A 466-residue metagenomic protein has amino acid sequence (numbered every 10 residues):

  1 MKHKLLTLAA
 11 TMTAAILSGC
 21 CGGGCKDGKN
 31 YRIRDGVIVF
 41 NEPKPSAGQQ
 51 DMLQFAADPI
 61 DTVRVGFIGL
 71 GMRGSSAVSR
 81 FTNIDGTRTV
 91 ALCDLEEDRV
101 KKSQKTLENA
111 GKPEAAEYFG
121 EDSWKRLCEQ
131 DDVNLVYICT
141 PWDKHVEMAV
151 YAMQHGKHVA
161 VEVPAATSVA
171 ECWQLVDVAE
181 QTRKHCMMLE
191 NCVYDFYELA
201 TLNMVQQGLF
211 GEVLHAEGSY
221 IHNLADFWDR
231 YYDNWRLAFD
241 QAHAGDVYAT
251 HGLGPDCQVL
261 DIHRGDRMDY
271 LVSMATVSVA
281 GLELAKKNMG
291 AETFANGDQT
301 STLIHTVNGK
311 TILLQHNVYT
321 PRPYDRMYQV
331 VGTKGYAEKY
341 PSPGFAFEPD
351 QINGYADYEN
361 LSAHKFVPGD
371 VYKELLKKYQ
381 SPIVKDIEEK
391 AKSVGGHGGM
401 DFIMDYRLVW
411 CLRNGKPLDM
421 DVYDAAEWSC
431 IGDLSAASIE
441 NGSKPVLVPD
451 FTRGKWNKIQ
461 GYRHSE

Functional and structural regions predicted by a protein language model:
M1-A9: Bacterial N-terminal signal peptides that target proteins for export
L17-G19: C-terminal motif of bacterial Sec signal peptides marking the signal peptidase cleavage site
C21-A110: N-terminal Rossmann-like dinucleotide-binding module
C25-V39, P43-A47, L53, S75-S76 (+4 more regions): C-terminal helical cap and adjacent loop that interface with cofactors, partners, or active-site loops
A115-I138: A structured beta-alpha segment of the ubiquitous adenosine-cofactor-binding alpha/beta core
L135, P141-W142, V146-Y194, G208: Beta-strand-loop-alpha-helix segment that lines the small-molecule cofactor/substrate pocket of alpha/beta enzymes
T182-M187, C192-A295, L408: Predominantly a Rossmann-like dinucleotide-binding segment in NAD(P)-dependent oxidoreductases
D298, L314-D325, G396-H397: Glycine-rich phosphate/pyrophosphate-binding beta-alpha loops
